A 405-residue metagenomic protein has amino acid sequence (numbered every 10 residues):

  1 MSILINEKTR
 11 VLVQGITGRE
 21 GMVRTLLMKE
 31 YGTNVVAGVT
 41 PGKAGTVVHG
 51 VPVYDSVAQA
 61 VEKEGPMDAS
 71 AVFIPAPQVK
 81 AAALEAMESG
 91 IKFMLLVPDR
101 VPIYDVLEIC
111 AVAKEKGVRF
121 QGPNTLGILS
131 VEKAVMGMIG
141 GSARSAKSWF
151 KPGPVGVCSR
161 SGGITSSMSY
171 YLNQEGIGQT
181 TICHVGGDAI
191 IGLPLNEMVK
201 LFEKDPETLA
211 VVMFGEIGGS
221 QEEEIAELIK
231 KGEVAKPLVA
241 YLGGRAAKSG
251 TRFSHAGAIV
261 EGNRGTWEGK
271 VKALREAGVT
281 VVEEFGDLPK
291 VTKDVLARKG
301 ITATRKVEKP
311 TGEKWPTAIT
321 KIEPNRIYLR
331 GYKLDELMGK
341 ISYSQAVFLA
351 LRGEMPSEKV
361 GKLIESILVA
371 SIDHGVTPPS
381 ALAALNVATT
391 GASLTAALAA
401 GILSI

Functional and structural regions predicted by a protein language model:
M1-E308: Catalytic-core regions of core metabolic enzymes, especially those transforming organic acids/acyl-group intermediates
T304-I405: Hydrophobic alpha-helical bundle cores within soluble ligand-binding/oligomerization subdomains
